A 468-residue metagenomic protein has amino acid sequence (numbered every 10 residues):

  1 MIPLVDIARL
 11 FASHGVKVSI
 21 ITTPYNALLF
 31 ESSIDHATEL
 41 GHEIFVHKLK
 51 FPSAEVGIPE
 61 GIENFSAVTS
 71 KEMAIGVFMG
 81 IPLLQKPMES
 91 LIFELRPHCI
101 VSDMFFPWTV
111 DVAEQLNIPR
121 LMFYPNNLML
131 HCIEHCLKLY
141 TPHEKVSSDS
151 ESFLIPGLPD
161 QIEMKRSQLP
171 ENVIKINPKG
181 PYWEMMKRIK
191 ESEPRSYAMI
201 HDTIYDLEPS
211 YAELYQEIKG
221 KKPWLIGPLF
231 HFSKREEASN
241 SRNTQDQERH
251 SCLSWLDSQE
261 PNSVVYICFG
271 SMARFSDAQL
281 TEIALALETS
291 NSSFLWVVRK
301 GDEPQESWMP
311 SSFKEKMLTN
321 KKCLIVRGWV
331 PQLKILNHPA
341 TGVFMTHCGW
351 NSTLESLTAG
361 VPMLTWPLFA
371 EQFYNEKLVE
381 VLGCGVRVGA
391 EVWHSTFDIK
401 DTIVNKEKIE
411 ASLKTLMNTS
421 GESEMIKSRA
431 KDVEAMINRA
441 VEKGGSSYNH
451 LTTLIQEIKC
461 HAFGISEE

Functional and structural regions predicted by a protein language model:
M1-Y205, P209-V264, C268-E468: Glycosyltransferase specificity loop/lid
